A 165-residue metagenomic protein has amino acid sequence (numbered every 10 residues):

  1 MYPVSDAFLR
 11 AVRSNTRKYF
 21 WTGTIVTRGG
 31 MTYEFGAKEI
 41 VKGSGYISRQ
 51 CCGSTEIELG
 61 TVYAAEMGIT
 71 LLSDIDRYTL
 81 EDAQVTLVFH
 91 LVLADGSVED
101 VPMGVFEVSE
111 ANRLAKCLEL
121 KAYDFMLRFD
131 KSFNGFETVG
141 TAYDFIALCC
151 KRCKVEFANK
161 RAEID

Functional and structural regions predicted by a protein language model:
M1-L80, K116, K121-F129, G135: Juxtamembrane "anchor/assembly" segments of surface/extracellular structural proteins
T32, V98-M103: Short, mixed charged/polar active-site loops that provide acid/base catalysis or chelate metal/phosphate cofactors
G43, L93-E99: Intrinsically disordered, low-complexity coil segments
S54, L72, H90-V92, G104-E107: Short alpha-helical segments and helix-capping/turn motifs at coil-helix boundaries
Y78-D95: Short coil-to-beta transition motif at edge beta-strands of beta-rich domains
S97, N112-D165: Charged- and aromatic-enriched interaction segments used to assemble and dock large macromolecular complexes
V101-R113: Short beta-strand-centered aromatic/proline hotspots
